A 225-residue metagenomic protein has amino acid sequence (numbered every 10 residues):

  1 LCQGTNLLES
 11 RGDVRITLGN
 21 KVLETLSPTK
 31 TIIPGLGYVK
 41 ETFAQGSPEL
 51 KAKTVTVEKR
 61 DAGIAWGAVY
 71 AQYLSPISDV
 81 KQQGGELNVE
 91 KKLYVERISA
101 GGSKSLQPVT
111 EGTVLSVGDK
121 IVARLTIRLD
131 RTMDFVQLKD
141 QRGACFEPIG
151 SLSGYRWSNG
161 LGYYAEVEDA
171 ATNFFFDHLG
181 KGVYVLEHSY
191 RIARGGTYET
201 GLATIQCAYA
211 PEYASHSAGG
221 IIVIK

Functional and structural regions predicted by a protein language model:
L1-I224: Long, domain-scale non-catalytic interaction/scaffolding regions in large secretory-pathway and trafficking proteins
